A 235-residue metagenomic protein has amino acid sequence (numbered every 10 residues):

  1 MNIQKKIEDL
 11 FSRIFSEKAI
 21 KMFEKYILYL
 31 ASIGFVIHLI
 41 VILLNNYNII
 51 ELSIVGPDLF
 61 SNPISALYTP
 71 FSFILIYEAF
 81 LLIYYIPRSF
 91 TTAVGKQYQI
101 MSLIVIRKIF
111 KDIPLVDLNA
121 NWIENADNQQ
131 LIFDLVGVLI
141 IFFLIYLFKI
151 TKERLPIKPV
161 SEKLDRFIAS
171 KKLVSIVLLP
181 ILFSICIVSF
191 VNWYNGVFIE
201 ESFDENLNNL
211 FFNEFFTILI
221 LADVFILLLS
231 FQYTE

Functional and structural regions predicted by a protein language model:
M1-S61: N-terminal signal-anchor module of multipass membrane proteins
I3-R13, F71-Y84: Central hydrophobic cores of alpha-helical transmembrane segments in multi-pass inner-membrane proteins across all
L30-L39, I100-K111, F133-K149, R166-N192 (+1 more regions): Alpha-helical transmembrane segments of multi-pass integral membrane proteins
L39-S53, I109-A120, K149-E153, C186-I199: Membrane-helix interface motif
V55-S65, I199-L210, L227-T234: Short juxtamembrane and helix-loop transition motifs at transmembrane-helix boundaries in membrane proteins
D58-I64, L81-I145, L155-D165: Membrane-interface helix-loop-helix junctions at boundaries between adjacent transmembrane segments
P63-L75, L210-I218: Structural signature of hydrophobic alpha-helical transmembrane segments
P156-D165, F190-L210: Membrane-interface interhelical connector segments
